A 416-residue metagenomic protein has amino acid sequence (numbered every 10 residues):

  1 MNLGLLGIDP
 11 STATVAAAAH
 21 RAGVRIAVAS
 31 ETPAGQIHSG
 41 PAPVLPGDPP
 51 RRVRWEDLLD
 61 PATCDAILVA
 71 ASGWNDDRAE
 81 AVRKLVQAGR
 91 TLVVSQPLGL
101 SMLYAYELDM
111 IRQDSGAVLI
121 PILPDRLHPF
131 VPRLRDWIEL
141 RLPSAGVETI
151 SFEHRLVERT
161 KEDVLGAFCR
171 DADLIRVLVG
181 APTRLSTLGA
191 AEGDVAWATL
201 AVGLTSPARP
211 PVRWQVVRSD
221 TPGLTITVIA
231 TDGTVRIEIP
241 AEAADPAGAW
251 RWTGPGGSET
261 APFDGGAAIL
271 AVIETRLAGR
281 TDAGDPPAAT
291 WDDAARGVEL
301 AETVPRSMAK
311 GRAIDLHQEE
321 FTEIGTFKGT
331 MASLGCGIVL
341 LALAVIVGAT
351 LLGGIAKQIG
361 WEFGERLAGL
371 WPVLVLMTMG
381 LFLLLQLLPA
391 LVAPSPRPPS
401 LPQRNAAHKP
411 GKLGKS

Functional and structural regions predicted by a protein language model:
M1-L45, L391-S400: N-terminal Rossmann-like dinucleotide-binding module
L6-P10, S30-A34, V69-G73, S95-L98 (+3 more regions): Structural motif
P50-T63: Short acidic low-complexity segments
L59, L98-K161, D171: A contiguous active-site-proximal alpha/beta segment in oxidoreductase catalytic domains
D65-D125: Beta-strand-loop-alpha-helix segment that lines the small-molecule cofactor/substrate pocket of alpha/beta enzymes
L165-A247, P255-A283, E302-P305, D315-F321 (+4 more regions): Contiguous beta-strand/loop segments that form the cofactor/metal-binding neighborhood of enzyme cores
G279-R296: Glycine- and charged-residue-rich phosphate/anionic-cofactor binding loop of Rossmann-like
G353-A368: Membrane-interfacial hairpin junctions
